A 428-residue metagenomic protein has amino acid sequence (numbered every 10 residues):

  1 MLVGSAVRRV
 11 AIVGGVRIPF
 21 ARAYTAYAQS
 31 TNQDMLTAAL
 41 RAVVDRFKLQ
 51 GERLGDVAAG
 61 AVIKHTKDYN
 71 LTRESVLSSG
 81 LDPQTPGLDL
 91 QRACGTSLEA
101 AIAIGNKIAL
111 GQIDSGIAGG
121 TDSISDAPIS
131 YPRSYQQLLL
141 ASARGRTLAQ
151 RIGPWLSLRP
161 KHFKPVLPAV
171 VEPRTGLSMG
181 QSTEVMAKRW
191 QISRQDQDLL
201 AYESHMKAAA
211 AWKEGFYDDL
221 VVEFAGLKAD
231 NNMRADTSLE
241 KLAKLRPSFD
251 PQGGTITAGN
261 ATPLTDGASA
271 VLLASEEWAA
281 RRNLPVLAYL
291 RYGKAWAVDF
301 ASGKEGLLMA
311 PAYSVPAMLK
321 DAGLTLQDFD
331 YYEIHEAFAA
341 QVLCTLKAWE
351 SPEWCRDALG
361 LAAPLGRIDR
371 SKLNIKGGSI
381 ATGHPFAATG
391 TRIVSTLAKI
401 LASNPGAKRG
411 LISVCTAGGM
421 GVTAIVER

Functional and structural regions predicted by a protein language model:
V3-S30, P154-A169, E240-Y313, A317 (+4 more regions): Condensing-enzyme catalytic core mediating Claisen C-C bond formation in acyl metabolism
V16-I18, A28-A38, R46, R159-P160 (+2 more regions): N-terminal extracellular/periplasmic Venus flytrap/periplasmic-binding protein-like
A28-G116, T121-A143, G215, V221-D230 (+1 more regions): Conserved beta-ketoacyl condensing-enzyme motif
N32-F47, L71-S75, A100, M179-M186 (+6 more regions): Short, well-ordered amphipathic alpha-helical segments that serve as non-catalytic structural scaffolds within diverse
A61-G116, R159-K161, R174-S178, D236-P263 (+3 more regions): Conserved catalytic cysteine-centered active-site region of acyl-thioester-dependent Claisen-condensing enzymes
Q91-D122, S130, A187-F216, A270-E277 (+3 more regions): Active-site-proximal alpha-helical scaffold in enzymes
S115-V185: Flexible glycine-/small-residue-enriched beta->alpha junction loops that bind anionic phosphate/pyrophosphate groups
E184, V298-A381: Active-site pocket-lining segment
